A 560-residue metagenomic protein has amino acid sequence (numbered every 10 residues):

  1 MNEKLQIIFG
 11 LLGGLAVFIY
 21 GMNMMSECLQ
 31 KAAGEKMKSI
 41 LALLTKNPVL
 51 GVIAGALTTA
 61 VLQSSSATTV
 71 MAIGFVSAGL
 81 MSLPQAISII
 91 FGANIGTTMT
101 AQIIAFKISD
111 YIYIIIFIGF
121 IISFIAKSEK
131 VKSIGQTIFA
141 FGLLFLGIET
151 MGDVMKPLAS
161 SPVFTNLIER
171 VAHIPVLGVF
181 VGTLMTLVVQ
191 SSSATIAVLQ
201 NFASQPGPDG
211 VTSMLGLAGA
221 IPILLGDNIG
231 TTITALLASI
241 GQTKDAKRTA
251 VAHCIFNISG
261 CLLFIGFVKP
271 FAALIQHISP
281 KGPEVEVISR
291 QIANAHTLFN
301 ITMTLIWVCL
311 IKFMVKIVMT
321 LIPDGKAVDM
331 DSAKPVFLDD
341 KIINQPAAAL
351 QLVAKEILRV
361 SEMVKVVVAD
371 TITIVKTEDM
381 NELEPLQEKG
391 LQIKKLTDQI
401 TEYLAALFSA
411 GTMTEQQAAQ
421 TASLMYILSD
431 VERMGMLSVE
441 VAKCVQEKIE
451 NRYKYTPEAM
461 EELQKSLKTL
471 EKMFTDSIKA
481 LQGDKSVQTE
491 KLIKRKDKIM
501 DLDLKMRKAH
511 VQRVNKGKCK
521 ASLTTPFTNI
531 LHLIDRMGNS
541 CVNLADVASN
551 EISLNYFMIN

Functional and structural regions predicted by a protein language model:
N2-P48, I138-L184, F202, T212-S213: Helix-loop-helix hairpins and the membrane-proximal interhelical loops of multi-pass alpha-helical transport proteins
F18, M22-S26, G34, T68-T69 (+11 more regions): Alpha-helical transmembrane segments of polytopic integral membrane proteins, especially the permease/helical cores
M22-K31, A72-S77, I118-K132, A235-G241: C-terminal ends of transmembrane helices
E35, S39, L43, N47 (+13 more regions): Alpha-helical transmembrane segments of multi-pass membrane proteins, especially transporters and channels
T59-L62, V70-G96, Q102-Y111, I122-S123 (+6 more regions): Membrane-interfacial helix-loop connectors
M81, F106, L215, L237 (+3 more regions): Cytosolic, long alpha-helical scaffolding segments
M99, V154-R170, A273-V285: Membrane-interface helix termini and inter-helical loops of multi-pass transporters
F120-G182, I255-C261, R290-I311: Core mid-bundle transmembrane helix pairs that form the ion/substrate translocation pathway in diverse multi-pass
